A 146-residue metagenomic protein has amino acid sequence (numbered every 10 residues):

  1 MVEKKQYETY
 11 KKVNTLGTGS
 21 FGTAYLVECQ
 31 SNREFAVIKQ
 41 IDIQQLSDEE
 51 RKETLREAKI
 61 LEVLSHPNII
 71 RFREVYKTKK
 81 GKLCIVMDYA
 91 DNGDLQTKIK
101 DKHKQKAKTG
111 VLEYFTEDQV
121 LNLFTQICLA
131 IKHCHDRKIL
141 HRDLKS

Functional and structural regions predicted by a protein language model:
T23: Conserved N-lobe ATP-binding subsite of Hanks-type protein kinase domains, especially the beta3 VAIK lysine
E28-F35: Conserved N-lobe loop of protein kinases adjacent to the ATP-binding glycine-rich P-loop
T54, A58-K59: Regulatory alphaC helix of protein kinase catalytic domains
R71-G81: Short beta-strand micro-motifs within the conserved protein kinase catalytic domain, predominantly in the N-lobe
G81-D94: Conserved short submotifs of the Hanks-type protein kinase catalytic core that shape the nucleotide-binding pocket
Q96-F115: AlphaC helix of the protein kinase catalytic domain
L123-F124: Activation segment signature within eukaryotic-like protein kinase domains
L129-I139: Protein kinase catalytic-loop region centered on the HRD/HxD motif
